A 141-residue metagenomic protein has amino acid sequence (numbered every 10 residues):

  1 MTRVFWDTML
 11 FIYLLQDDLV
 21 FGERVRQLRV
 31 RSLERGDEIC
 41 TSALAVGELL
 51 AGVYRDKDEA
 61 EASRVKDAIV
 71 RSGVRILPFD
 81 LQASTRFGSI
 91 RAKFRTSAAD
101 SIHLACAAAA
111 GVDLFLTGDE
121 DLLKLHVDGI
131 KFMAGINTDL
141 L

Functional and structural regions predicted by a protein language model:
M1-T41, Y54-D67, E120, M133-A134 (+1 more regions): Short, well-structured N-terminal submotif of metal-dependent ribonuclease cores
L15, V53, R91, H126-V127: Short, flexible helix/strand-to-coil boundary loops that buttress conserved ligand/catalytic motifs in alpha/beta
E34-G36, R71-S72, K93: Structured helix-beta-strand junction loops
D37, V74, I130: Short, conserved active-site loop motifs that form the nucleotide-linked donor/cofactor pocket
A45: Histidine/lysine/aspartate-rich catalytic loop segments that bind and position anionic ligands
A60-S63, S72-G73, L77: Helix-adjacent hinge/juxtasegments
V74-E120, K124: Active-site neighborhoods of divalent-metal-dependent phosphate/nucleic-acid chemistry enzymes
